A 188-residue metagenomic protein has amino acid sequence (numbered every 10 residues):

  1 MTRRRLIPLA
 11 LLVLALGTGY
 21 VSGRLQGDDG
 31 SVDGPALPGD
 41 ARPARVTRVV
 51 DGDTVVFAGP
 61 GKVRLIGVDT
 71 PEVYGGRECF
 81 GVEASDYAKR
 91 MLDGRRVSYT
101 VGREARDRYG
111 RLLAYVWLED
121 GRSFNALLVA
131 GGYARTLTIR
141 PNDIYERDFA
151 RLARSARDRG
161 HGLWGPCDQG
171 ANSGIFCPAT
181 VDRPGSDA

Functional and structural regions predicted by a protein language model:
M1-A188: Small beta-barrel nucleic-acid-binding modules, primarily SNase/OB-fold domains and secondarily Tudor-like barrels
